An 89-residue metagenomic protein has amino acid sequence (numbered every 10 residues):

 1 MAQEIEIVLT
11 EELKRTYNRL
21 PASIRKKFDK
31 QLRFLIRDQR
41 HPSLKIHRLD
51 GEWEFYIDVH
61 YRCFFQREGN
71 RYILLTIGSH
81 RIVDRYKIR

Functional and structural regions predicted by a protein language model:
M1-E11, R15, R19, L44 (+2 more regions): Enriched for short, Lys/Arg-rich terminal
L20-S23, Q31: An N-terminal domain-start capping segment
K30-Y56: A short, surface-exposed loop/turn module that caps and links secondary-structure elements
